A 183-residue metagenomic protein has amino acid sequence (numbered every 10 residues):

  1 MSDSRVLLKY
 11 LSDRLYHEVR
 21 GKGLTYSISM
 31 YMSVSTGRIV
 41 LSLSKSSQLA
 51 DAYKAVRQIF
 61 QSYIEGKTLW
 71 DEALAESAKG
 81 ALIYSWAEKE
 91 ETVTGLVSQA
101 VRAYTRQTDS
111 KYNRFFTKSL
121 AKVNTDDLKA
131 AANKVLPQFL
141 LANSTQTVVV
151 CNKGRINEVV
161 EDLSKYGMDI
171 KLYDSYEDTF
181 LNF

Functional and structural regions predicted by a protein language model:
M1, Y16, T125-F183: Proteolytic maturation boundary segments
M1-R5, S12-T125, A131, L140-C151: M16 family metallopeptidases and their MPP-like homologs
